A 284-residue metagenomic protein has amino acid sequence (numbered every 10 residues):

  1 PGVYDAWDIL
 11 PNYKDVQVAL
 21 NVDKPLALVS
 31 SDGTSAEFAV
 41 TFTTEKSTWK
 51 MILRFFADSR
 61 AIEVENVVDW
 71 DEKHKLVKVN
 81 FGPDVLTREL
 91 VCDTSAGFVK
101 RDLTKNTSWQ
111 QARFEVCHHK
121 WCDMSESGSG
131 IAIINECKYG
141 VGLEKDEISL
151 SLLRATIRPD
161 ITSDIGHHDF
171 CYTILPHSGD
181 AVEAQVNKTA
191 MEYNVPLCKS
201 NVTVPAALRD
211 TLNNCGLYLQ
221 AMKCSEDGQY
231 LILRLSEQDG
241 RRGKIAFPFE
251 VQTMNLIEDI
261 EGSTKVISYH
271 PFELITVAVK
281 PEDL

Functional and structural regions predicted by a protein language model:
P1-L284: C-terminal (or distal) subdomains of carbohydrate-active enzymes
